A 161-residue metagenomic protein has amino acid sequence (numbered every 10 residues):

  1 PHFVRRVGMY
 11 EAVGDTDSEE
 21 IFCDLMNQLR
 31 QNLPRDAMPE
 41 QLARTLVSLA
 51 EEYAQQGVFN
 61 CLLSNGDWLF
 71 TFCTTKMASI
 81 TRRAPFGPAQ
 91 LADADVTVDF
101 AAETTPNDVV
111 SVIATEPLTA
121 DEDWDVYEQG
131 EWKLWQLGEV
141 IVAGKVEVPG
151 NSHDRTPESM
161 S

Functional and structural regions predicted by a protein language model:
P1-S161: Conserved short alpha-helical segments that host acidic/polar catalytic motifs at enzyme active sites
